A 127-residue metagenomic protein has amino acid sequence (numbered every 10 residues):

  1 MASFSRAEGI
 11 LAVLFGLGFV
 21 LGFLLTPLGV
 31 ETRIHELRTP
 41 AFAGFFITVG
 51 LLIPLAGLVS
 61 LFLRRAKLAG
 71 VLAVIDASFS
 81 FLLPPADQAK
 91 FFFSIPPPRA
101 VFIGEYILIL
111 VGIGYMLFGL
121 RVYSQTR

Functional and structural regions predicted by a protein language model:
M1-L21, F118-R127: Cytosolic juxtamembrane helix and N-cap/initiation of the first transmembrane helix
A2-A7, I34-A41, L61-L68, F92-I103: Juxtamembrane loop-transmembrane helix junctions in multi-pass integral membrane proteins, especially the extracellular
E8, S94-Q125: Alpha-helical membrane-associated segments of multi-pass integral membrane proteins
L11-L52, S80-L83: Hydrophobic transmembrane helix segments
T39-P54, R99-V111: Alpha-helical transmembrane segments of polytopic membrane proteins
L51-L61, Y115-V122: Alpha-helical transmembrane segments in multipass membrane proteins, preferentially the mid-helix core
L55-F81: Loop-to-transmembrane helix junctions at the membrane interface
A77-R99: C-terminal halves and exits of single transmembrane alpha-helices
